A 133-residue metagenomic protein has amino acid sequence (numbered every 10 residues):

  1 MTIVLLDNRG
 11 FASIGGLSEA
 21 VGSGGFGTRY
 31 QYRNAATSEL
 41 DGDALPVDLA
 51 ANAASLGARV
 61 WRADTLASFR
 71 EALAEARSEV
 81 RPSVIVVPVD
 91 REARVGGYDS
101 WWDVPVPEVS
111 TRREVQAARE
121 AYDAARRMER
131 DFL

Functional and structural regions predicted by a protein language model:
M1-L133: Thiamine diphosphate
